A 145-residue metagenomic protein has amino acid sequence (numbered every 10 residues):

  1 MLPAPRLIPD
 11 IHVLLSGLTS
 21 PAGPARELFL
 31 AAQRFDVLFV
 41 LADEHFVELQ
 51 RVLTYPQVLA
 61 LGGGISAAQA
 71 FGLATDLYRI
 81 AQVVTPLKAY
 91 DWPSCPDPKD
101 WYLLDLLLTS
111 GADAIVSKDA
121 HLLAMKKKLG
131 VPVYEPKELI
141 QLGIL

Functional and structural regions predicted by a protein language model:
M1-L41: Short, well-structured N-terminal submotif of metal-dependent ribonuclease cores
I11, D43-E44, K118-A120: Short secondary-structure boundary segments
S16-L18, G63, Y90-P96: Short, flexible loop segments at the rims of nucleotide/cofactor-binding pockets, characterized by
L18-T19, V52-L53, K126-L129: Short, flexible helix/strand-to-coil boundary loops that buttress conserved ligand/catalytic motifs in alpha/beta
G23, V40, A68, S94 (+1 more regions): Residues at secondary-structure transition points
A31-L38, D43-A89: PIN-domain endoribonuclease scaffold, especially VapC-family toxins
Y78-A114: Active-site neighborhoods of divalent-metal-dependent phosphate/nucleic-acid chemistry enzymes
P93, L108-A114, A120-L145: Acidic, PIN/NYN-like endoribonuclease modules and their adjacent C-terminal/linker elements
